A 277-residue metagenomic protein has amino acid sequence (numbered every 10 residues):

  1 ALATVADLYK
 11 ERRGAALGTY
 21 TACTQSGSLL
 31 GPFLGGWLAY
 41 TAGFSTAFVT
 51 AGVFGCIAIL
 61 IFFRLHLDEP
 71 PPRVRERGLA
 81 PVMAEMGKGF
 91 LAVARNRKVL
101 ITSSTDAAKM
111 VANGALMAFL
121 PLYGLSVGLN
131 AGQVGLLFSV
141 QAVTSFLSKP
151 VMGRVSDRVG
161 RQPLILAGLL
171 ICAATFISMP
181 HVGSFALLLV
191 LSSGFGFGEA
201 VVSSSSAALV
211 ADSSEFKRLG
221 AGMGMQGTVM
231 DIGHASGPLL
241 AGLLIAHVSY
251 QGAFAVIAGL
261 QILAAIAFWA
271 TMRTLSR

Functional and structural regions predicted by a protein language model:
A1, G194-S206: Core transmembrane helices of Major Facilitator Superfamily
A1-T24, A208-L209: Cytoplasmic helix-loop-helix junction between adjacent transmembrane helices in 12-TM secondary transporters
Y20, T24-F63: Helix-loop-helix hairpin linking two adjacent transmembrane segments in secondary transporters
G52, P163-S178: Structural signature of the two symmetry-related core transmembrane helices
V53-V74, A267-M272: C-terminal membrane-cytosol helix-exit motif in multi-pass small-molecule transporters
E69-T102: Juxtamembrane intracellular "pre-TM" segments in multi-pass secondary transporters
R95-A112, S193: Pair of pore-lining "gating" transmembrane helices in MFS-fold secondary transporters
K149-G160, I245: Helix-to-loop junctions at the C-terminal end of transmembrane segments in multipass secondary transporters
